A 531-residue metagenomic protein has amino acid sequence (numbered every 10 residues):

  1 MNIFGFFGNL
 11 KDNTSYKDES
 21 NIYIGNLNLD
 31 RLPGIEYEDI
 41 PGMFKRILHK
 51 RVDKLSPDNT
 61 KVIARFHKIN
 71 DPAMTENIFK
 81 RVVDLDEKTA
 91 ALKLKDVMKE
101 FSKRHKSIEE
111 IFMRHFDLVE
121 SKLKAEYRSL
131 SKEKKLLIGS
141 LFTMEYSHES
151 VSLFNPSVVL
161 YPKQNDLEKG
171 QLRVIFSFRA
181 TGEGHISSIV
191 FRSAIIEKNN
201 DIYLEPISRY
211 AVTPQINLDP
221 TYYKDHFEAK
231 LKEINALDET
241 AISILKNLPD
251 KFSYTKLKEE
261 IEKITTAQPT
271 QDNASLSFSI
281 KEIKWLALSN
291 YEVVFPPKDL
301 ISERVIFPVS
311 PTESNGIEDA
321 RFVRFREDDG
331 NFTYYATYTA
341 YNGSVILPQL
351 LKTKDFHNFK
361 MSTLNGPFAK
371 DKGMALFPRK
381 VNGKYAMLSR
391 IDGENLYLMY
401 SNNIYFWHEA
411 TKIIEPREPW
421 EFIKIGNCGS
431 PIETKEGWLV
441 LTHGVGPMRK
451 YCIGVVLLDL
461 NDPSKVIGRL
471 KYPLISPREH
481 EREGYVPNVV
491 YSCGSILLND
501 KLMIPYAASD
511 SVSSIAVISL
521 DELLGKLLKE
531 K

Functional and structural regions predicted by a protein language model:
N2-L10: N-terminal acidic, proline/glycine-rich, low-complexity intrinsically disordered segments
N9-D12, K17, N21-Y23, D30-R31 (+1 more regions): Short, positively charged and aromatic/hydrophobic N-terminal segments
D39-N315, V323-A375, R379-I423, E433-Y485 (+1 more regions): Beta-rich carbohydrate-recognition and catalytic domains
F322, A375-R379, C428-S430, S492-L497: Beta-rich, blade/repeat-based domains predominating in secreted/periplasmic proteins but also intracellular
W420-C428, N488-Y491: Donor nucleotide-activated moiety binding/catalytic core segment of transferases that use nucleotide-activated donors
E479-R482, V490-G494: Short glycine-rich, acidic/polar surface loops and turns
D500-M503: Low-complexity, intrinsically disordered Gly/Pro/Thr-rich segments
